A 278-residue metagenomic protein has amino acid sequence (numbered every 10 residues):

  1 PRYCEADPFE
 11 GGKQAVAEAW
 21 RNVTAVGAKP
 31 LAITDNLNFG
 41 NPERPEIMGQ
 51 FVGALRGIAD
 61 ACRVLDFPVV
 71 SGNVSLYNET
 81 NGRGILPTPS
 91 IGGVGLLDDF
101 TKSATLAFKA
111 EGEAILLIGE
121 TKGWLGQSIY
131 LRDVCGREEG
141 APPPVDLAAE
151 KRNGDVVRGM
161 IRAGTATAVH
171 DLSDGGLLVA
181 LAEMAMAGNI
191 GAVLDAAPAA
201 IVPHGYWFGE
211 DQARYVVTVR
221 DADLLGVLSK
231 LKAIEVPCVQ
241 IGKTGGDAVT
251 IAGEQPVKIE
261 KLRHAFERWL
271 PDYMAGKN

Functional and structural regions predicted by a protein language model:
P1-G123, S128-E139: Glycine-rich phosphate/pyrophosphate-binding loop regions near the starts of catalytic domains
E5-G12, V16, I47-L55, G84 (+6 more regions): Generic structural signal for well-ordered, non-membrane alpha-helical segments in soluble metabolic enzymes
G12-Q14, G95-D98, P144-G154, L194-I201: A general structural motif
A19-V23, T34, L147-D155, I161 (+1 more regions): Charged, low-complexity, helix-prone segments enriched in Lys/Glu/Asp/Gln
A54-A61, L65, V70, V74-S90 (+2 more regions): Glycine-/charge-enriched secondary-structure boundary and capping motifs
L131-V169: A glycine- and small/hydrophobic-rich beta-loop-beta segment that serves as a flexible "lid/hinge" or phosphate-binding
